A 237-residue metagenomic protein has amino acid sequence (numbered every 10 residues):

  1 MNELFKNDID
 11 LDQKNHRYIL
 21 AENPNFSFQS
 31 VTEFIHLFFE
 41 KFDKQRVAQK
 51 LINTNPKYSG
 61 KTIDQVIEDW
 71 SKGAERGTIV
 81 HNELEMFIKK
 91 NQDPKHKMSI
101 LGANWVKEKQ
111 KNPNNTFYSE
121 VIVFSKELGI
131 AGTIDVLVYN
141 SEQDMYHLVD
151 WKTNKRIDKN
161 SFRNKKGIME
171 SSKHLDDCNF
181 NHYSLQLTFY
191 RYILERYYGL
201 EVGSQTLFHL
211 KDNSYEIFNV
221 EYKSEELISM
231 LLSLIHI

Functional and structural regions predicted by a protein language model:
M1-I79: Charged, glycine-rich intrinsically disordered N-terminal tails and low-complexity linkers that flank
L20-A21, N25-E33, E216-E225, L231-L232: Short amphipathic beta-strand/extended segments with alternating polar/hydrophobic composition
S27-S30, L148, L187-I193, V202 (+1 more regions): Catalytic cores of transferase enzymes with a strong primary signal for eukaryotic protein kinases
E68-S172: Catalytic cores of nuclease domains that cleave nucleic-acid phosphodiester backbones
V138-N140, L194, H209-K211: Residue-level signal for short segments within beta-strands and strand-turn junctions of well-structured beta-sheet
D176-Q205: Metal-dependent nuclease catalytic cores in nucleic-acid-processing enzymes, especially RNase H-like/related
G199-Y222: Substrate-binding beta-hairpin/strand module that engages nucleic acids
I235-I237: Conserved small/polar residues in nucleotide/adenosyl-binding loops
